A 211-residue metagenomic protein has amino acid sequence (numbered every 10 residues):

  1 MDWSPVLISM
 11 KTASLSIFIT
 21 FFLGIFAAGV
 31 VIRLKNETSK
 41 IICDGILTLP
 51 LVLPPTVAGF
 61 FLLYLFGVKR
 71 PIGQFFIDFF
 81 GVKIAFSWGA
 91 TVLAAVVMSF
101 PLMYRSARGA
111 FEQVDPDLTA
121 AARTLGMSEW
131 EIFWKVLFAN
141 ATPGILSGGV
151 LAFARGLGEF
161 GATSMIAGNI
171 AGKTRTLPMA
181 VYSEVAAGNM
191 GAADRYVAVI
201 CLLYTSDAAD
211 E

Functional and structural regions predicted by a protein language model:
M1-F18, R33-K40, F76-G81, E184-G191: Periplasmic/extracellular loop-to-transmembrane helix junction in inner-membrane transport proteins
M1-S4, I166-L202: Interhelical loop and adjacent transmembrane-helix boundary motif in polytopic membrane transport permeases
S4, G59-V96, I166-I170: Membrane-interfacial helix termini and adjacent extracytoplasmic/periplasmic loops of multi-pass transporters
L15-L47, F60-L62, A110-E112, L118 (+2 more regions): Transmembrane-helix boundary motif in ABC transporter permease subunits
F18, Y104-A107, F111, D115 (+1 more regions): Transmembrane alpha-helices
F60, G67-P71, G148-S183: Non-cytoplasmic
I84-R123, V136, G148-G149: Membrane-cytosol interface at the C-terminal ends of specific transmembrane alpha-helices in multi-pass membrane
Y204-A209: Conserved small/polar residues in nucleotide/adenosyl-binding loops
